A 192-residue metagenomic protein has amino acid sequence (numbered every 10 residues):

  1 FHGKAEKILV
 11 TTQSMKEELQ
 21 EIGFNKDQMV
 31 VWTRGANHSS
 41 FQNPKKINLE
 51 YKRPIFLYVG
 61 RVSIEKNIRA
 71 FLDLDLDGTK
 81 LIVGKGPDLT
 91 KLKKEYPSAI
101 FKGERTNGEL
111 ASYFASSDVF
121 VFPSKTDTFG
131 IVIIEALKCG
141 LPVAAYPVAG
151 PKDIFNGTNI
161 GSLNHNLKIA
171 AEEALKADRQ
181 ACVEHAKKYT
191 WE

Functional and structural regions predicted by a protein language model:
H2-N43: Donor nucleotide-sugar binding/catalytic pocket of nucleotide-sugar-dependent glycosyltransferases
N48-K66, L72-L81: Conserved donor-binding/catalytic core segment of Leloir-type glycosyltransferases
L89-G108: Nucleotide-activated donor-binding/catalytic signature segment of Leloir-type glycosyltransferases, i.e., the conserved
E104, S112-S117: Short alpha-helical donor nucleotide-sugar binding micro-motif in glycosyltransferases
K125: Aromatic "clamp/platform" in nucleotide-sugar-dependent glycosyltransferases that forms part of the donor/acceptor
P142-A145: Short hydrophobic beta-strand element within catalytic cores of glycosyltransferases and related nucleotide-activated
H165, L175-E192: A charged, aromatic-enriched C-terminal amphipathic alpha-helix characteristic of glycosyltransferases across folds
